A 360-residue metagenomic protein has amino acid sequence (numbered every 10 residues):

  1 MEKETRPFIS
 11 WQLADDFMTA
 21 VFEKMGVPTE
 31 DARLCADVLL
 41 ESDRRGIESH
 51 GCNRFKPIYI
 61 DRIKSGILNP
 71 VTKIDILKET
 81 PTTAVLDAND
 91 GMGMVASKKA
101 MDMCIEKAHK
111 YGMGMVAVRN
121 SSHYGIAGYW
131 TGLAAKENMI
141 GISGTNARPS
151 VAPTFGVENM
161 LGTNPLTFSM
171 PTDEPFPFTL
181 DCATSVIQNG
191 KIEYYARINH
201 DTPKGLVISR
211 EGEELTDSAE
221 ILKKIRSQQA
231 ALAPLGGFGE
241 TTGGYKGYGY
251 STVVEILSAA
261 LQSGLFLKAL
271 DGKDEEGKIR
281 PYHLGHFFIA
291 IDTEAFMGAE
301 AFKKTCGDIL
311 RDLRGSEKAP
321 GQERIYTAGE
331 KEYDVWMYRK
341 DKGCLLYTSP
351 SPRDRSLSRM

Functional and structural regions predicted by a protein language model:
M1-M25: Generic N-terminal amphipathic, Lys/Arg-enriched alpha-helix
V27-L34, S49-G51, S263-P281, S316-E330: Flexible, glycine/charged-enriched surface loops at secondary-structure junctions
R54-A100: Active-site cofactor/substrate anionic-group-binding motifs, chiefly glycine- and Lys/Arg-rich phosphate-binding loops
A84-D173: A generic, well-ordered mixed alpha/beta core segment in the N-terminal half of proteins
V151-I225: Phosphate/diphosphate-binding glycine-rich loops and adjacent basic-rich segments that engage nucleotide
A230-L313: Internal helical hairpin/lid segments
Y347-D354: Conserved small/polar residues in nucleotide/adenosyl-binding loops
